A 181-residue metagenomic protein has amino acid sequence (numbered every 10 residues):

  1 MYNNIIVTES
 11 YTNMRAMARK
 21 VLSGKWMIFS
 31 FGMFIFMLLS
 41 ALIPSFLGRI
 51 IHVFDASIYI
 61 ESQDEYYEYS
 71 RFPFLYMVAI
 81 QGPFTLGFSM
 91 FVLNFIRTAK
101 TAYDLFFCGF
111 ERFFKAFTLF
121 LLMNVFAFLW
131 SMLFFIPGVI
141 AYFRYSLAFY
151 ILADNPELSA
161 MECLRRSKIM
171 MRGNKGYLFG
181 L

Functional and structural regions predicted by a protein language model:
M1-L181: Hydrophobic alpha-helical membrane segments
